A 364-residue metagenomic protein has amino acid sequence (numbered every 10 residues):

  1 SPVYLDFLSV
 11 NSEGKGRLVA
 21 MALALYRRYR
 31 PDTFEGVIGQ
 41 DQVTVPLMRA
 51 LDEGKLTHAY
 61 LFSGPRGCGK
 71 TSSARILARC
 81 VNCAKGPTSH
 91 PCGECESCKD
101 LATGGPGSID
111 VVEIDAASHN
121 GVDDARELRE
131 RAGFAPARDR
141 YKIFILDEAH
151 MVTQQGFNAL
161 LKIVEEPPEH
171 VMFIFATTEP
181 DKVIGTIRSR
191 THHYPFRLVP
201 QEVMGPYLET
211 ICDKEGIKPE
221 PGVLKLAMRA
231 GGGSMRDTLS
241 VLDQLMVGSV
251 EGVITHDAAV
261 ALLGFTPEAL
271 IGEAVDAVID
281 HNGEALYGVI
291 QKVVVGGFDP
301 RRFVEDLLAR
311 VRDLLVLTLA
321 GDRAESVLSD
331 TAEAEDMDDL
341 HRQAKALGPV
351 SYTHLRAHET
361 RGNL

Functional and structural regions predicted by a protein language model:
P2-H193, I211: P-loop/Walker A NTP-binding region and its immediately flanking N-terminal helices in P-loop NTPase folds
E96, D100-I109, D124-E130, R140 (+2 more regions): Extended, largely alpha-helical regulatory/partner-binding modules appended to the mid-to-C-terminal parts
